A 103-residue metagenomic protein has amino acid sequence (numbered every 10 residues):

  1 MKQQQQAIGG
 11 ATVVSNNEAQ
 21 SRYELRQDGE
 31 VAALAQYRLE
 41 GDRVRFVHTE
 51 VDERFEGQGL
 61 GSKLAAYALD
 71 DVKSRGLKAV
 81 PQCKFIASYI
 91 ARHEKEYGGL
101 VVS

Functional and structural regions predicted by a protein language model:
K2-D42: N-terminal first-folded block
L39-V47, K78: A conserved beta-turn-beta hairpin within the catalytic core of GNAT-like acetyltransferases that forms part
D42, V51, F85-I86: A generic "binding-loop/recognition-motif" signal
R45-V47, A66-L69: Short, hydrophobic/aliphatic alpha-helical segments
E50-E56: A short, internal acetyl-CoA/4′-phosphopantetheine-binding micro-motif in the GNAT/acyltransferase core
G57-A68: Conserved acetyl-CoA-binding loop-helix of GNAT-fold acetyltransferases
D70-S103: C-terminal structural segments of small proteins and small subunits
